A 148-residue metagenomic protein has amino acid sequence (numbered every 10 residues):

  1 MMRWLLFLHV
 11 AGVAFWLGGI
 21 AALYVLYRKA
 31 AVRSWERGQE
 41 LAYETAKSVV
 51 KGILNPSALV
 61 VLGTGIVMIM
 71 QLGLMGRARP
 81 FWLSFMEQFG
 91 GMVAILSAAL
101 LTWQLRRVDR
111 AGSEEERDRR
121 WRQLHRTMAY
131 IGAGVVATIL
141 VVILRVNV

Functional and structural regions predicted by a protein language model:
M1-V148: Polytopic transmembrane helical bundles with strong interfacial aromatic enrichment
